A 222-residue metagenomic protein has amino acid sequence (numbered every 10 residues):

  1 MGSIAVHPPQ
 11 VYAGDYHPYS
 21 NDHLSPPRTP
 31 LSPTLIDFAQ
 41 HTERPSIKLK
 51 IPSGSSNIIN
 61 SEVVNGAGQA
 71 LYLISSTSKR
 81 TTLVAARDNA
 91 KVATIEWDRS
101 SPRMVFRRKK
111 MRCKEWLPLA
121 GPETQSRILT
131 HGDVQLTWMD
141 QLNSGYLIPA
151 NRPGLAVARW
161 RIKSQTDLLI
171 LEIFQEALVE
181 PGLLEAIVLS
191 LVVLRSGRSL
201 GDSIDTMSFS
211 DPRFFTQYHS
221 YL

Functional and structural regions predicted by a protein language model:
G2-S61, H131-L222: Low-complexity or membrane-interfacial segments used for flexible interactions
P52-N143: Acidic, polar low-complexity intrinsically disordered regions
